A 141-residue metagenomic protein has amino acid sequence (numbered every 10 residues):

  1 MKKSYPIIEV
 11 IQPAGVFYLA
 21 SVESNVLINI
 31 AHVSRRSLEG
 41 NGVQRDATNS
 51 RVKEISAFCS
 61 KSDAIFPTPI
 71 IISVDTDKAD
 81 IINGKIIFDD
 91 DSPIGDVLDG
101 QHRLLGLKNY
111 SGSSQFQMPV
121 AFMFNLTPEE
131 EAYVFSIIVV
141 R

Functional and structural regions predicted by a protein language model:
M1-P67, D75-I86: N-terminal extension/subdomain marker
Q44, S60, I65-T68, I72 (+1 more regions): Basic- and aromatic-enriched surface patches that contact anionic nucleotides/nucleic acids
